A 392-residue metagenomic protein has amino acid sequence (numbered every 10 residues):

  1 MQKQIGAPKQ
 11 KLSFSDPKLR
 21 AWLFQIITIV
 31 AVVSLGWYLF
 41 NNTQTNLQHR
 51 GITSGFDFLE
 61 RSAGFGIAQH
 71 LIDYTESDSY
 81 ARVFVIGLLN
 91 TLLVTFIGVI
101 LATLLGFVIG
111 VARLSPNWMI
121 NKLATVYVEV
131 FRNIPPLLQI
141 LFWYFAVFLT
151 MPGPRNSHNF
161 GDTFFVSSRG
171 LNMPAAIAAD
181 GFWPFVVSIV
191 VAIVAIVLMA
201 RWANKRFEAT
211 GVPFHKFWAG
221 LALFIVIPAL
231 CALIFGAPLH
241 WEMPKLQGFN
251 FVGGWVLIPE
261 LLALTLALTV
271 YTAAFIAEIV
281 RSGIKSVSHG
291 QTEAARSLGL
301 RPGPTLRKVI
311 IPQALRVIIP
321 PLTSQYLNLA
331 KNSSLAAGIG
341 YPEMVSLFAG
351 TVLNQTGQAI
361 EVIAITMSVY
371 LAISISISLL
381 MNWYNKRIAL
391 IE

Functional and structural regions predicted by a protein language model:
Q2-E392: Transmembrane alpha-helices and adjacent helix-loop boundaries
